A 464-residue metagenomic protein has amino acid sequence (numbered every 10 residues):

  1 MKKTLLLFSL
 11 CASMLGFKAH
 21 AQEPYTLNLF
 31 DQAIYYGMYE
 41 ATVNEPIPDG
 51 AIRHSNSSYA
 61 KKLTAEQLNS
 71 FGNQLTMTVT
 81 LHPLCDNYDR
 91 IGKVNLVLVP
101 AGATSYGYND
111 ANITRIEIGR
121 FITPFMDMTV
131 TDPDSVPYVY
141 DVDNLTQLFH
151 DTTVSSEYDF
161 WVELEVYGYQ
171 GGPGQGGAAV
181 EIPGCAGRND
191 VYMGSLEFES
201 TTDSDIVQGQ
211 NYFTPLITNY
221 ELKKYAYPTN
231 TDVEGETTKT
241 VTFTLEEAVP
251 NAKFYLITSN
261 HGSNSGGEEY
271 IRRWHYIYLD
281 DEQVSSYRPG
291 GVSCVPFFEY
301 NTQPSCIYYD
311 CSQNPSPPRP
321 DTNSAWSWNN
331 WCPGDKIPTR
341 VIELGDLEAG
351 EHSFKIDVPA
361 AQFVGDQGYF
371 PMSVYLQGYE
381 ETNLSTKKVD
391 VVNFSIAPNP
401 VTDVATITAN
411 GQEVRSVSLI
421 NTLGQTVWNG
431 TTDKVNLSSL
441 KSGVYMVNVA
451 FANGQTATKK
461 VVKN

Functional and structural regions predicted by a protein language model:
T4-S13: Sec-dependent N-terminal signal peptides
L6, V389-N464: C-terminal outer-membrane/trafficking sorting elements
S13-M14, N410: Single-residue recognition of alpha-helix boundary sites
M14-G16, E247, T258, I420: Short, flexible coil/linker elements and helix-boundary hinge sites characteristic of intrinsically disordered
F17-A21: Sec/Tat signal peptide C-region and signal peptidase I cleavage site
Q22-N383: Extracellular/secretory-pathway and virion-surface proteins
